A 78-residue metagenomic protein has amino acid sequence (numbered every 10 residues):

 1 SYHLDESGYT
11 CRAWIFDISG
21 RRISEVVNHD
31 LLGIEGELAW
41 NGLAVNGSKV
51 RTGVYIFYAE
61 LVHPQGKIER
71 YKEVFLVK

Functional and structural regions predicted by a protein language model:
S1, T52-K78: C-terminal tail/sorting-segment detector
S1-W14, Q65: Glycine-centered coil/turn sites that cap beta-strands in beta-rich domains
H3-D5, V27, K78: A structural detector for beta-sheet-dominated domains
G8, R22-V50, L61-I68: Glycine-centered tight-turn motifs at strand-turn-strand junctions
W14, S24, K72-V74: Small/flexible residues
I15-I23, Y55: Short, glycine-anchored, charge-dense loop/turn motifs used at functional sites
